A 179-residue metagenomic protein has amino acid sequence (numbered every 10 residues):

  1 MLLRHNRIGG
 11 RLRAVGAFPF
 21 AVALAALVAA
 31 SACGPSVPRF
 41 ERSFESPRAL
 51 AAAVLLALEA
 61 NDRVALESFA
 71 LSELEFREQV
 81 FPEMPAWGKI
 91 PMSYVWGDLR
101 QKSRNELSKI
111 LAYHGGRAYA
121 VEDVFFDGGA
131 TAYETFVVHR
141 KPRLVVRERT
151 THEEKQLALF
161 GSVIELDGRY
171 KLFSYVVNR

Functional and structural regions predicted by a protein language model:
M1-A14: N-terminal secretory signal peptides that target proteins for export/translocation
A14-G16, S36: N-terminal leader/targeting signatures
G16-S31: Bacterial N-terminal signal peptides
C33-V64, S68, E75-Q79: Short, low-complexity N-terminal intrinsically disordered segments enriched in polar/charged residues
G34-V37, A132-R179: Short beta-strand edge/turn micro-motifs at domain boundaries
V54-D62, A70-L74, P91, S103 (+2 more regions): Sec/Tat-exported extracytoplasmic proteins
S68-S93: Acidic helix-start/capping segments at beta-turn-to-alpha-helix junctions
M84-Q156: Surface-exposed, charged secondary-structure patches
